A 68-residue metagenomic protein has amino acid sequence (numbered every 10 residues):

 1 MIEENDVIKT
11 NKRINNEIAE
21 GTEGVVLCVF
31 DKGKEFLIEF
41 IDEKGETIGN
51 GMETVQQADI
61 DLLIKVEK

Functional and structural regions predicted by a protein language model:
E3-L62: Basic/aromatic-rich interaction segments and small domains that mediate binding to polyanionic partners
L63-K68: Long, low-complexity intrinsically disordered regions
